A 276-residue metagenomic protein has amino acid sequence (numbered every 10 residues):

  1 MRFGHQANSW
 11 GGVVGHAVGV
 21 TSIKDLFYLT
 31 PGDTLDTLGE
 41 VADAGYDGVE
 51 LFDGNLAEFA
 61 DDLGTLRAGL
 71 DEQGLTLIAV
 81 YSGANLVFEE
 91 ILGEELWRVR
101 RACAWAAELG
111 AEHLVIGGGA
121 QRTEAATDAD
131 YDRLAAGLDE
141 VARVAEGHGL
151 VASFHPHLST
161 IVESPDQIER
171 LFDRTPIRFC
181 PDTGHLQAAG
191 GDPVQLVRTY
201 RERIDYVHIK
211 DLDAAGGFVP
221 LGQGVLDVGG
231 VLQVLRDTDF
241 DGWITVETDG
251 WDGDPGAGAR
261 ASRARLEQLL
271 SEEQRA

Functional and structural regions predicted by a protein language model:
M1-A107, E146, R178, R263-A276: N-terminal pre-domain/capping segments
F3-A7, V49-L51, L77-S82, L114-I116 (+4 more regions): Hydrophobic faces of well-ordered beta-strands that scaffold small-molecule active sites in alpha/beta enzyme cores
Q6-W10, F52-G54, S82-V87, G119-Q121 (+4 more regions): Active-site beta-loop-alpha junctions enriched in small/polar residues
A17-G32, A125, P165, E169 (+2 more regions): Gly/Pro-rich active-site loop or hairpin
D43, G74, E108, R174 (+2 more regions): Alpha-helix termination/capping residues and helix-transition junctions
G45, F172-F179, T199-D205: Glycine-enriched alpha-helix->loop->beta-strand junction motifs that scaffold or abut catalytic
L63-L66, E94-R100, T127-L138, D166 (+3 more regions): Charged helix-capping and loop-helix junction motifs
E72-Q73, L77, V87-P181, L186-A188 (+1 more regions): Active-site acidic/histidine proton-transfer and metal-coordination neighborhood in alpha/beta enzyme cores
